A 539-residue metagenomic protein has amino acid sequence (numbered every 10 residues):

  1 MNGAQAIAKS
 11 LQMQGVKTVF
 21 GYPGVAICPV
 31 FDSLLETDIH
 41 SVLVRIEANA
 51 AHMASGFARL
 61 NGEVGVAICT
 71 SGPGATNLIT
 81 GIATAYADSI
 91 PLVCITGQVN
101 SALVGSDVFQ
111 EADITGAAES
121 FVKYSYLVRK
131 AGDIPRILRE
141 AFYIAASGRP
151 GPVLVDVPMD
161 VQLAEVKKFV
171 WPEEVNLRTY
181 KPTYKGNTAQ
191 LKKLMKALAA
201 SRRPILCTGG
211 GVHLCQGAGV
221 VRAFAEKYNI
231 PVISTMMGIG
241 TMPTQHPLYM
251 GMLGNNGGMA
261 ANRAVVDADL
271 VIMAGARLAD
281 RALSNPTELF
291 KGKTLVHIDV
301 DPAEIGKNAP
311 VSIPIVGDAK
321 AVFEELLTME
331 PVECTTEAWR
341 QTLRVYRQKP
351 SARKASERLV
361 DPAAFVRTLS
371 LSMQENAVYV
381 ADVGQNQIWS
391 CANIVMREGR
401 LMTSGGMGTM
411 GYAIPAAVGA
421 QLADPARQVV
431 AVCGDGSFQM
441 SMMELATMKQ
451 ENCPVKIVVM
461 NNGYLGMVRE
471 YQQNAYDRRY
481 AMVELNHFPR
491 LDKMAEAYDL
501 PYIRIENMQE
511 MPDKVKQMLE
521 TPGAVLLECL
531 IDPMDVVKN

Functional and structural regions predicted by a protein language model:
M1-V332, S372-E375, P454-I457, M482 (+2 more regions): N-terminal alpha/beta PP-like core and its mobile active-site loop of ThDP/TPP-dependent enzymes
A4-I7, V25, V30-L35, T342-A420 (+1 more regions): Active-site diphosphate/adenylate-binding microenvironment
I27, E47-H52, N386-I388, N507-M511: Short acidic loop-to-helix transition motifs that present clustered carboxylates
I95, F109-Q110, I305-N308, P314-V316 (+2 more regions): Thiamine diphosphate
F121-Y124, N176-T179, L343-L359, Y498-L500: Short glycine/proline- and acidic residue-enriched helix-loop micro-motifs that form flexible lids or anion-recognition
G132, K291-V383, K493, E506-Q517 (+1 more regions): Phosphate/pyrophosphate-binding active-site segments
L154, H297, V380, V432-C433: Generic enzyme active-site microenvironment
P158-D160, G211, G384-N386, L530-D532: Active-site beta-loop-alpha junctions enriched in small/polar residues
